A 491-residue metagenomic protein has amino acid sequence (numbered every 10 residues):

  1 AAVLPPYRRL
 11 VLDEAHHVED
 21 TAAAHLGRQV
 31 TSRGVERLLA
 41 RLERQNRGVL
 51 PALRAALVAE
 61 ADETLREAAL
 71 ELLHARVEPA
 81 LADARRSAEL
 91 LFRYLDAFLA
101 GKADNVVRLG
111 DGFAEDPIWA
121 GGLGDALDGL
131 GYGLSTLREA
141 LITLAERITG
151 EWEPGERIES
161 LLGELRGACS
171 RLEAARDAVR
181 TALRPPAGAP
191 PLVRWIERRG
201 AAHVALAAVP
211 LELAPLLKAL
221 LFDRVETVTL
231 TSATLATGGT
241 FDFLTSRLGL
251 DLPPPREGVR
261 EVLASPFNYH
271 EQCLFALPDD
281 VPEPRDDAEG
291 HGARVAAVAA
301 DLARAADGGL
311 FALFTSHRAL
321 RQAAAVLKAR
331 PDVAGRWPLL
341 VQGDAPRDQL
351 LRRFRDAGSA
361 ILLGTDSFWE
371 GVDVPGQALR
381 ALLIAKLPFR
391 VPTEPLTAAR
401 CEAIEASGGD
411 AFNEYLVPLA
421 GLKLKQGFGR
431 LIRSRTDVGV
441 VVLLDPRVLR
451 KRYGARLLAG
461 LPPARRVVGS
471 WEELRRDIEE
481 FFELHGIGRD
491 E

Functional and structural regions predicted by a protein language model:
A1-E491: ASCE RecA-like P-loop NTPase motor cores that couple ATP hydrolysis to mechanical translocation on nucleic acids
